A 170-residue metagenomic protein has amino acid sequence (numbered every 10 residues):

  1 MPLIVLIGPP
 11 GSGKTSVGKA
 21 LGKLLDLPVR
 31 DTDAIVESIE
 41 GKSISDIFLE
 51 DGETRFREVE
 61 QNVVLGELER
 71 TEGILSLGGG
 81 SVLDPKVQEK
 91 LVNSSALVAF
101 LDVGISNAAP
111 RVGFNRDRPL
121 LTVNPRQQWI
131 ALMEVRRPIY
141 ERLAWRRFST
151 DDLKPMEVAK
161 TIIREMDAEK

Functional and structural regions predicted by a protein language model:
L6: Hydrophobic anchor at the beta1->P-loop junction of P-loop NTPases
P9: P-loop (Walker A) phosphate-binding loop of NTP-binding proteins
K14: Conserved lysine of the Walker
V17: Hydrophobic positions on the alpha1 helix immediately C-terminal to the Walker A/P-loop
A20, L24, L97, V135-K170: NTP-dependent small-molecule kinase module
K23-T32: Post-Walker A helix-loop "phosphate-sensing" segment adjacent to the P-loop in P-loop NTPases
D31-V92, R118, R126, I130: ATP-dependent small-molecule kinase phosphotransfer cores that center on conserved nucleotide phosphate-binding segments
N93-P138: A glycine- and Lys/Arg-enriched "phosphate-lid" helix/loop adjacent to the NTP-binding pocket of small-molecule kinases
